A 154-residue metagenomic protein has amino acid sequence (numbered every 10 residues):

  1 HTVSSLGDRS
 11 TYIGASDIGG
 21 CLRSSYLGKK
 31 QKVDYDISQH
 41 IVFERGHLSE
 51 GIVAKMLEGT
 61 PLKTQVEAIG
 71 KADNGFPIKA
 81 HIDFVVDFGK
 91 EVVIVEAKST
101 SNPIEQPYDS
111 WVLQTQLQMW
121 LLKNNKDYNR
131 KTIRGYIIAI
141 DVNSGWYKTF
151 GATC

Functional and structural regions predicted by a protein language model:
H1-I52, M56, T60: Charged, glycine-rich intrinsically disordered N-terminal tails and low-complexity linkers that flank
V53-D73: A broadly used, surface-exposed interaction patch
V66-C154: Mg2+/Mn2+-dependent nuclease catalytic core
